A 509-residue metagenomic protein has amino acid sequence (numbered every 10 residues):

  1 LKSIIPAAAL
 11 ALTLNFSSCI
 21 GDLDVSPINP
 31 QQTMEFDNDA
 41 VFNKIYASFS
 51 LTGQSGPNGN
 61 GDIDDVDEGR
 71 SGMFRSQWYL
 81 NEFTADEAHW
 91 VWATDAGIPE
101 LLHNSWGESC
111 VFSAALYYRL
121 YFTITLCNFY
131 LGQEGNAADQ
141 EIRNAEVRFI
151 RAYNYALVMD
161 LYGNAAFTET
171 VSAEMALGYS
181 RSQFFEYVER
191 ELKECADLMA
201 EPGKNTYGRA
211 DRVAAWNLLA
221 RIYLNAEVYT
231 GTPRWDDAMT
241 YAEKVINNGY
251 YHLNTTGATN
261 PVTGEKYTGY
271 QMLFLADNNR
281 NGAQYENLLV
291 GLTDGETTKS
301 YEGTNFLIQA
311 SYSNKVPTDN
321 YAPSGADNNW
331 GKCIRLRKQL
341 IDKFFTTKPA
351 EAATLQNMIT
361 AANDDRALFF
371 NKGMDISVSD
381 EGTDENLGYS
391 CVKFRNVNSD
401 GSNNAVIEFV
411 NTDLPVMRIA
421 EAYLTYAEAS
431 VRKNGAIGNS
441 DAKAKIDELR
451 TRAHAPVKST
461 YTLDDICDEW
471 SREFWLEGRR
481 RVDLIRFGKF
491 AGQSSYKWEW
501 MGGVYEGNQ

Functional and structural regions predicted by a protein language model:
C19-I20, V25, E35-N38, L120-Y121 (+6 more regions): Long, intrinsically disordered, low-complexity segments
C19-M73: Membrane-proximal, proline-rich intrinsically disordered regions
D39, N43, A47-G53, E87-Y162 (+6 more regions): Conserved, well-structured interaction surfaces
A93-E108, A115, L336-R418: Flexible, polar/acidic helix-loop-strand segments at domain edges
M159-L161, A166, N225-T232, R432-A436: Short coil/turn linking the two alpha-helices of tandem helical-hairpin repeats
Y251-N386: Extended ligand-binding clefts on enzyme/binding-domain cores
